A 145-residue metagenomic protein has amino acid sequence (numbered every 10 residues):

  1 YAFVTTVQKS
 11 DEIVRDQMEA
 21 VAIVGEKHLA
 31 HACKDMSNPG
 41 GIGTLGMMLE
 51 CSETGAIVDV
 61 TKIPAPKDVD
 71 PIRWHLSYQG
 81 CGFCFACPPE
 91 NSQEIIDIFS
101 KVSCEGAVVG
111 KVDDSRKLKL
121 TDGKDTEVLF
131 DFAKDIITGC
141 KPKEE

Functional and structural regions predicted by a protein language model:
Y1-E145: Helix-biased detector of long, well-ordered alpha-helical tracts
